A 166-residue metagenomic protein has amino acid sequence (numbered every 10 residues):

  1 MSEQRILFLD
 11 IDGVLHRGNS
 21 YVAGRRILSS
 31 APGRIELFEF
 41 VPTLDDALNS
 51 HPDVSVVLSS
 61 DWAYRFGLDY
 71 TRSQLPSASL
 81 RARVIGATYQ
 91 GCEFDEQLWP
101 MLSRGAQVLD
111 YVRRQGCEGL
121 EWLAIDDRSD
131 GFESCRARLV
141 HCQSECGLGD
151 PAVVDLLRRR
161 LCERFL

Functional and structural regions predicted by a protein language model:
M1-S2, N49-P52, Q115-E118, S134: Flexible, charged surface loops at secondary-structure boundaries
S2-F94: Alpha-helical substrate-recognition element adjacent to the catalytic core
D69-L166: C-terminal cap/substrate-recognition subdomain and adjoining C-terminal extension of metal-dependent phosphatase-like
